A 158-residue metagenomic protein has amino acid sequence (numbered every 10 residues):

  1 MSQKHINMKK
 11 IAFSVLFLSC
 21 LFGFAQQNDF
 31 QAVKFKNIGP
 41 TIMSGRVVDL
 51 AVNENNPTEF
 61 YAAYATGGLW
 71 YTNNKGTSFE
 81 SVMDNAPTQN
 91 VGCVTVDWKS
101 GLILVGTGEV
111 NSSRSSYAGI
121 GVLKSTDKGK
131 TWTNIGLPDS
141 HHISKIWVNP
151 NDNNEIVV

Functional and structural regions predicted by a protein language model:
M1-D29: Bacterial Sec-dependent N-terminal signal peptides
Q26-V158: Beta-propeller blade termini and top-face loops
